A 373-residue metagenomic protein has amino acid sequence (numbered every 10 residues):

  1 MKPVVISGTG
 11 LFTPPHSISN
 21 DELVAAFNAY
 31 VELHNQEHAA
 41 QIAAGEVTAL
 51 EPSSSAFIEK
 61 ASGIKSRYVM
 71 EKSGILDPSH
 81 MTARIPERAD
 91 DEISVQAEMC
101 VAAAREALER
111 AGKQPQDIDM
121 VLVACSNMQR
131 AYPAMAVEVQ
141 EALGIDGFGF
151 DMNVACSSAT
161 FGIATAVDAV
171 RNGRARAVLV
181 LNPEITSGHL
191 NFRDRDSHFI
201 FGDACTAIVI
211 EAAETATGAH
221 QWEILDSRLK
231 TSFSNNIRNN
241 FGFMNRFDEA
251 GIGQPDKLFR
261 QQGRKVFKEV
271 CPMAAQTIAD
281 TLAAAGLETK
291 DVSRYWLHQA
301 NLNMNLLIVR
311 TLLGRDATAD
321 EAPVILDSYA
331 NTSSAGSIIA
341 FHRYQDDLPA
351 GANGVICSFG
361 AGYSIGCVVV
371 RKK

Functional and structural regions predicted by a protein language model:
M1-I93, D194-K268, Q276, F359 (+1 more regions): Condensing-enzyme catalytic core mediating Claisen C-C bond formation in acyl metabolism
I6, L50, S54-V154, A284-N305: Conserved beta-ketoacyl condensing-enzyme motif
S7, A124, N153, V178-E184 (+2 more regions): Short beta-strand segments
S17-I18, Y132-M135, I163-A164, H189-R195 (+2 more regions): Short acidic, glycine/serine/threonine-rich loops at helix termini
V101, L108, N127-M128, E141-F148 (+4 more regions): Claisen-condensing/thiolase-fold acyl-transfer catalytic domains that form or cleave C-C bonds in fatty acid
S126-G144, L179-T186, N245-I252, N305-T318: Acidic-glycine-rich active-site phosphate/pyrophosphate-binding loop
R174-C205: Flexible, glycine-rich active-site loops centered on histidine and acidic residues that chelate a metal or position
N182-P183, L190, S232-N240, N301-M304: Acyl-CoA/ACP chain-elongation machinery
